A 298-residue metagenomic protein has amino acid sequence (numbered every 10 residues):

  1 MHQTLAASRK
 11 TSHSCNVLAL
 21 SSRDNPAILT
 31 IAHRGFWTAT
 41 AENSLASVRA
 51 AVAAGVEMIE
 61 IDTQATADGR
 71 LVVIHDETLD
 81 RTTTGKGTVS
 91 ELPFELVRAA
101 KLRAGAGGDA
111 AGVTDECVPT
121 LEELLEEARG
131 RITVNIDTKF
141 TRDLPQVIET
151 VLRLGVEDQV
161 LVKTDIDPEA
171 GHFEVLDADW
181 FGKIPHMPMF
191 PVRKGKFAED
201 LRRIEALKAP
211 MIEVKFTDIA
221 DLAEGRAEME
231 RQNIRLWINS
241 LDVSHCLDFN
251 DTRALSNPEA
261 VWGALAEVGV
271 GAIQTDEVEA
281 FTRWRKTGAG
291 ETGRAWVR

Functional and structural regions predicted by a protein language model:
M1-R298: Phosphate-group recognition and catalysis centered on beta-loop-alpha active-site segments
